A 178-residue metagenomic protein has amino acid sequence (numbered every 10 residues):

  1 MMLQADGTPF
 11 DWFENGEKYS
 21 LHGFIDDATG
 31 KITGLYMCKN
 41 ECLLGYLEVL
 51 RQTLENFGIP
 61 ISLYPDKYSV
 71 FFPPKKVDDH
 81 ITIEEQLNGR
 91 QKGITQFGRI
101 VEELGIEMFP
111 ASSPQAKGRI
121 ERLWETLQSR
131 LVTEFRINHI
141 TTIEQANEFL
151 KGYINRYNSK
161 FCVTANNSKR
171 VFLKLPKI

Functional and structural regions predicted by a protein language model:
M1-A5, F10-D11, D79-K92, R170-K177: Basic, flexible linker segments flanking DNA-binding modules in nucleic acid-interacting mobile-element proteins
M1-I32, K39-I61, G98-E103: Mobile-element integrase/transposase regions, centering on the N-terminal DNA-binding/Zn-coordinating module
Q4, L63-P65, M108-P110: A structural signal for short, well-ordered beta-strand segments and their strand-loop junctions that often border
F10, T29, S69-V70, Q115-A116: Short, solvent-exposed loop/turn segments at secondary-structure junctions
T33-N40, T82-L87: The substrate-binding groove and active-site-proximal loops of carbohydrate-active enzymes, especially glycoside
E55-G89: Acidic/histidine-rich, metal-coordinating catalytic segments
R90, Q96-N166, F172-K177: Charged alpha-helix within mobile-element recombinases
